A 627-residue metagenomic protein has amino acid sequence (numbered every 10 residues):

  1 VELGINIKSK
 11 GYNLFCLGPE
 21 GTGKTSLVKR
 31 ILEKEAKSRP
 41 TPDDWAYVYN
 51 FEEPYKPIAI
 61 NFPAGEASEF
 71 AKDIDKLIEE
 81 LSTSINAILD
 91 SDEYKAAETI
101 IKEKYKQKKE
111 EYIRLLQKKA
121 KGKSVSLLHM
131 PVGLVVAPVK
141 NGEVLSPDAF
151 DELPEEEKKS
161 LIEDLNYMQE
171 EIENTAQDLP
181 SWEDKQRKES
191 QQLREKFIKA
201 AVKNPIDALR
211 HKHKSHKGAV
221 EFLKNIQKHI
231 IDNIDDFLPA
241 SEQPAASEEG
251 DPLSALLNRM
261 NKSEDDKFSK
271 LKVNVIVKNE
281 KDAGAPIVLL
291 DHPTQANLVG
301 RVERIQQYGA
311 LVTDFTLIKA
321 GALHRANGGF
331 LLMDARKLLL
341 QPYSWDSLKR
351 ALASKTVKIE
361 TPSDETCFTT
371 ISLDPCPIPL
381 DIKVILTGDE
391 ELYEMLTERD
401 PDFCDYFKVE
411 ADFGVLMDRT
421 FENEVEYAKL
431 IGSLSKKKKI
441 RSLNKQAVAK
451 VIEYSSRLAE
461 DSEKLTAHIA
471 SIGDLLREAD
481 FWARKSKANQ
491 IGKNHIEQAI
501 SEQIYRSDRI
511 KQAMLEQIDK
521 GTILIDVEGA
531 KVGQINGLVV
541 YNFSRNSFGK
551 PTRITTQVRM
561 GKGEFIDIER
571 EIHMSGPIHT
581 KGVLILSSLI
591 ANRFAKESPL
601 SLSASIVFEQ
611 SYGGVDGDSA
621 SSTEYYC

Functional and structural regions predicted by a protein language model:
E2-V615: Non-catalytic accessory segments flanking P-loop/AAA+ NTPase cores
Y612-C627: Glycine- and Gly-Pro-enriched alpha-helical subdomains that act as flexible, kink-prone "lid/hinge" or packing modules
